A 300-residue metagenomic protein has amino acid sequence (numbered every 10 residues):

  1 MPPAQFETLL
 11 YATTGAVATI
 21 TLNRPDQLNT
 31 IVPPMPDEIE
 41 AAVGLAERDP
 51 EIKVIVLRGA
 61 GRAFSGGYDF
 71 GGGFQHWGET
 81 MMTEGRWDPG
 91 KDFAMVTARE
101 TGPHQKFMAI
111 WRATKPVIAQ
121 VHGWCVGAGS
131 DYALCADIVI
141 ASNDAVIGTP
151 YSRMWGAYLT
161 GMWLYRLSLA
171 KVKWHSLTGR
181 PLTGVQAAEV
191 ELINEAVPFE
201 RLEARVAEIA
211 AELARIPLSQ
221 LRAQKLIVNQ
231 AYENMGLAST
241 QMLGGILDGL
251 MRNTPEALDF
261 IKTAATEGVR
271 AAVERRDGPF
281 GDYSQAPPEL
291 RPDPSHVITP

Functional and structural regions predicted by a protein language model:
M1-A60, T299-P300: Conserved CoA-thioester-binding segment of acyl-CoA-metabolizing enzymes
M1-T14, H76, T183-G184, A204 (+1 more regions): C-terminal alpha-helix plus adjacent terminal tail
P3, G59-Q105: Glycine- (often His-adjacent) and acidic-residue-rich active-site loop that binds/positions the CoA thioester
I20, R24, E38-I39, L57 (+5 more regions): Terminal peptide-recognition signature
P34-E38, G102, A109, R205 (+1 more regions): Charged catalytic carboxylate motif
R62-G66, V126, V228-A231: Short, active-site-adjacent cap segments at secondary-structure transitions
M108-L221: Crotonase-fold acyl-CoA enzyme core
